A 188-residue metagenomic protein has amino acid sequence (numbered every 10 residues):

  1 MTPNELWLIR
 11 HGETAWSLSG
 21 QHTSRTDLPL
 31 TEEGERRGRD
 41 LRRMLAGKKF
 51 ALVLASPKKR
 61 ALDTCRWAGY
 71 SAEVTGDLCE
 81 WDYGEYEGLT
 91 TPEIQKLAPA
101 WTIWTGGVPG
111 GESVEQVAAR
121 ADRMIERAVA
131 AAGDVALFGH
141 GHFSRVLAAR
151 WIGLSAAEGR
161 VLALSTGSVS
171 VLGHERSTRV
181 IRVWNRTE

Functional and structural regions predicted by a protein language model:
M1-N4, D82-P92, A149-E188: Acidic, low-complexity terminal tails and accessory targeting/binding regions of phosphate-metabolizing enzymes
N4-D63, P109-D122: Loop-to-helix element that buttresses phosphate recognition and phosphoryl-transfer chemistry
L6, A131-H142: Generic beta-sheet signal
G12, S56-K58, D77, A121 (+2 more regions): Short, well-ordered beta-to-alpha junction loops that form the rim of enzyme active sites and present histidine/acidic
R39-T102: Phosphate-coordination/substrate-recognition cap region in phosphate-metabolizing enzymes
A46-K49, A128-G133: Glycine-rich phosphate-binding loop signature in dinucleotide/nucleotide-binding domains
W67, V146, R150: Active-site signature of alpha/beta-hydrolase-fold catalytic machinery across serine- and Asp/Cys-nucleophile hydrolases
K96-Q116: Short glycine/proline- and acidic residue-enriched helix-loop micro-motifs that form flexible lids or anion-recognition
